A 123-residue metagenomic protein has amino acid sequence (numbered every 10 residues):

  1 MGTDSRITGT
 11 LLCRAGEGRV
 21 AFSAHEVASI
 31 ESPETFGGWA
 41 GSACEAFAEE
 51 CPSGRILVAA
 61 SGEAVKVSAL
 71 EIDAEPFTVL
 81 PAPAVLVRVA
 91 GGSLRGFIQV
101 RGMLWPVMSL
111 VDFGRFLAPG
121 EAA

Functional and structural regions predicted by a protein language model:
M1-A123: An acidic, low-aromatic, low-complexity terminal/linker signal
